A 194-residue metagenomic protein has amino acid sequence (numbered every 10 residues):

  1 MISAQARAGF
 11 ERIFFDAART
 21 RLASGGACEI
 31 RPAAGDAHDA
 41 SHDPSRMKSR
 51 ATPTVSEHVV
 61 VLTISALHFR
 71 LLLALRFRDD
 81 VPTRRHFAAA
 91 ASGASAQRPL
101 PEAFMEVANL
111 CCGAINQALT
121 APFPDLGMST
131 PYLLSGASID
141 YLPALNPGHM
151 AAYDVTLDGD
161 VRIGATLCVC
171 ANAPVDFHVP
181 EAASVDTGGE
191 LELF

Functional and structural regions predicted by a protein language model:
M1-F194: N-terminal auxiliary interaction/assembly segments of multi-subunit proteins
